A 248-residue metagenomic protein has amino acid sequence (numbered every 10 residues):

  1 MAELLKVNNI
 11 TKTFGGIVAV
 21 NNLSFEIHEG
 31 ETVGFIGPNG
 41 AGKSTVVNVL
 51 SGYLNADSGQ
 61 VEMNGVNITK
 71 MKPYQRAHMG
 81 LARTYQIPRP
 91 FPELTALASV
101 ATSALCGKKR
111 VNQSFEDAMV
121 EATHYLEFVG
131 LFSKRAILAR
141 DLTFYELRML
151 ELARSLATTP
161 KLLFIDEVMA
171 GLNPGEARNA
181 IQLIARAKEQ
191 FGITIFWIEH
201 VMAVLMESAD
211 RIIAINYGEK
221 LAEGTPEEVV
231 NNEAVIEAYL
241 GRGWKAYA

Functional and structural regions predicted by a protein language model:
A2-A248: Glycine-rich phosphate-binding loops of nucleotide-dependent enzymes
